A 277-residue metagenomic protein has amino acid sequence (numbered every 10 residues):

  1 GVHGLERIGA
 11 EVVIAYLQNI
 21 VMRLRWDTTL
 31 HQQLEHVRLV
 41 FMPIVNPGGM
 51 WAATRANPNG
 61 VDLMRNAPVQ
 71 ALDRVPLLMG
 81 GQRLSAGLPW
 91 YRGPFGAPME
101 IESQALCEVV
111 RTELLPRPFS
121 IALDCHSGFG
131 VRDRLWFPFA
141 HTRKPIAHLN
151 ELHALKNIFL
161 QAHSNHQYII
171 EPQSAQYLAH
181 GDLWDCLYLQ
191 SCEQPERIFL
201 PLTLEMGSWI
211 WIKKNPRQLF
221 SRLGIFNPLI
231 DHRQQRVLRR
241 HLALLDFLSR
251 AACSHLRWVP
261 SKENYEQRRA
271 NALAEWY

Functional and structural regions predicted by a protein language model:
G1, F41, L63, L106 (+1 more regions): Divalent metal-coordination and catalytic microenvironments
V2-E6, I210-I212: A generic structural motif
H3, V45-P47, P68, G128 (+1 more regions): Catalytic metal-binding/acid-base residues of hydrolase active sites
G4-G48: Alpha-helical metal-binding/catalytic segments enriched in His/Glu/Asp
G9, A52-A56, R134-W136: Short acidic, glycine/serine/threonine-rich loops at helix termini
V13-R23, N57-L63, H141-K144: A glycine- and small-aliphatic-rich helix-loop capping segment at beta-alpha/alpha-beta transitions that lines
P43-A86: Surface-exposed loop and adjacent secondary-structure segments within mature catalytic domains
L77-Y277: C-terminal accessory segments enriched in acidic
